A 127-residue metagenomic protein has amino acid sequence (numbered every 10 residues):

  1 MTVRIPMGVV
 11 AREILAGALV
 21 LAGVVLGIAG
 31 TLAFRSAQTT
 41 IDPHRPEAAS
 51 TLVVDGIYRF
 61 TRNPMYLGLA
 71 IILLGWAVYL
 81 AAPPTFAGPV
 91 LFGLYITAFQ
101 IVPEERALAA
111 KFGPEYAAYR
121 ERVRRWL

Functional and structural regions predicted by a protein language model:
M1-D55, L67-L127: Membrane-anchoring alpha-helices and their flanking helix-loop junctions
Y58: Solvent-exposed interhelical
N63: Extended, alpha-helix-rich binding/interface surfaces that flank or overlap catalytic cores and mediate recognition
